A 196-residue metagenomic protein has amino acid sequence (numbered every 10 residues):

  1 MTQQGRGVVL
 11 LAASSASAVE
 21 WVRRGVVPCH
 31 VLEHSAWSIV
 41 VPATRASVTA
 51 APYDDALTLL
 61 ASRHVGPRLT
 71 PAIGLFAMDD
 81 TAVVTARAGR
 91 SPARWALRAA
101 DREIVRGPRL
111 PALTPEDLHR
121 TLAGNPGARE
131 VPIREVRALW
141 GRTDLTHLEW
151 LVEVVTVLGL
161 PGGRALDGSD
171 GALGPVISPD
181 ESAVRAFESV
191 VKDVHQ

Functional and structural regions predicted by a protein language model:
T2-W140: Hydrophobic alpha-helical segments that drive targeting, anchoring, or assembly
A100-Q196: Long, compositionally biased intrinsically disordered terminal regions
